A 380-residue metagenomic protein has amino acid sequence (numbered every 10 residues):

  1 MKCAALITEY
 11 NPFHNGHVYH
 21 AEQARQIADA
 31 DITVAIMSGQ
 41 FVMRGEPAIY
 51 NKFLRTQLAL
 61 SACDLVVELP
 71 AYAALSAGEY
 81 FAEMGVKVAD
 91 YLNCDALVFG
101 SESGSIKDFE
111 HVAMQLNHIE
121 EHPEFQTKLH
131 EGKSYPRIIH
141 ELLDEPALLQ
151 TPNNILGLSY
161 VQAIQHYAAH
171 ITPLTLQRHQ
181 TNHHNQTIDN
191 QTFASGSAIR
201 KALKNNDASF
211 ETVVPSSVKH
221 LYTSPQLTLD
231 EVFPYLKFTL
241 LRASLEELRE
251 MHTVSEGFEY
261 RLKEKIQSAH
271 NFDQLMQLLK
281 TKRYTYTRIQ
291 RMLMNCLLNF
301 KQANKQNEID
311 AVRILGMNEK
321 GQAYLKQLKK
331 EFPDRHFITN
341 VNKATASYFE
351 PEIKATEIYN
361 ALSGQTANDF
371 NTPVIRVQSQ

Functional and structural regions predicted by a protein language model:
M1-R55: N-terminal catalytic cores of NTP/NDP-binding nucleotidyl/phosphoryl-transfer enzymes
A5-I7, I36-M37, V67-P70, T175-L176: Short beta-strands and strand-loop turn motifs
R25-Q26, L60, A89-D90: Non-catalytic positions within long, well-ordered alpha-helices that form the structural scaffold/packing of enzyme
Q57-A71: A glycine-rich helix N-cap at a beta->alpha junction
P70-Q380: Active-site cores that bind ATP or allylic diphosphates and position pyrophosphate for catalysis
